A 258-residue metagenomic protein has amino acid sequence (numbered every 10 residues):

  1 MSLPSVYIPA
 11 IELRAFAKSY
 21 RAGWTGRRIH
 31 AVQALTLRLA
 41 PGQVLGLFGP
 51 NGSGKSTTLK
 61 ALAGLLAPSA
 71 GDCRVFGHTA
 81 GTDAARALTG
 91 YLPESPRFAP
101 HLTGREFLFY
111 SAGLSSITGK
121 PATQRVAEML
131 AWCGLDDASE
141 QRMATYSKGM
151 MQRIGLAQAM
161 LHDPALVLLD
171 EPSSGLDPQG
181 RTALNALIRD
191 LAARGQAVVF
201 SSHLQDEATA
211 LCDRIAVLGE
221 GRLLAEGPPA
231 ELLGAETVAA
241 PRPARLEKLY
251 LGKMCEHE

Functional and structural regions predicted by a protein language model:
L3-L13, K18-A34: A short, flexible loop at the N-terminus of ABC-type nucleotide-binding domains that lies
F48-P50: The feature captures the beta-strand-to-loop junction immediately N-terminal to the Walker
A63: Helix-to-loop junction immediately C-terminal to a conserved catalytic motif
G71-A87: Conserved ABC transporter NBD signature motif
F109, G113, K120-A138: Conserved ABC ATPase "signature" region
V167-E171: Catalytic Walker B motif of ABC-type/P-loop ATPase nucleotide-binding domains
